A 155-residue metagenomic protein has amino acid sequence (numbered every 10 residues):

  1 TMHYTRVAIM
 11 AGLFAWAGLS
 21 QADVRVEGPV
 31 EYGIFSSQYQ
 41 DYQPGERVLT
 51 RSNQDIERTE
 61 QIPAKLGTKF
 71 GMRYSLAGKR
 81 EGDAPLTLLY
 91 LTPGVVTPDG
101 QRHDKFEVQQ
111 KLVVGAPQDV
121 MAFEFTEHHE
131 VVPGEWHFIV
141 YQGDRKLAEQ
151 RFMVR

Functional and structural regions predicted by a protein language model:
T1-I9: Bacterial N-terminal signal peptides that target proteins for export
A11-F14: Short, linear, compositionally biased motifs with a strong N-terminal bias
W16-L19: N-terminal signal peptide c-region/cleavage motif recognized by signal peptidases
D23-V131, I139-Q142, K146-E149: Contiguous segments within soluble domain cores/interaction surfaces
M153-R155: Short beta-strand edge segments in extracellular beta-sheet folds
